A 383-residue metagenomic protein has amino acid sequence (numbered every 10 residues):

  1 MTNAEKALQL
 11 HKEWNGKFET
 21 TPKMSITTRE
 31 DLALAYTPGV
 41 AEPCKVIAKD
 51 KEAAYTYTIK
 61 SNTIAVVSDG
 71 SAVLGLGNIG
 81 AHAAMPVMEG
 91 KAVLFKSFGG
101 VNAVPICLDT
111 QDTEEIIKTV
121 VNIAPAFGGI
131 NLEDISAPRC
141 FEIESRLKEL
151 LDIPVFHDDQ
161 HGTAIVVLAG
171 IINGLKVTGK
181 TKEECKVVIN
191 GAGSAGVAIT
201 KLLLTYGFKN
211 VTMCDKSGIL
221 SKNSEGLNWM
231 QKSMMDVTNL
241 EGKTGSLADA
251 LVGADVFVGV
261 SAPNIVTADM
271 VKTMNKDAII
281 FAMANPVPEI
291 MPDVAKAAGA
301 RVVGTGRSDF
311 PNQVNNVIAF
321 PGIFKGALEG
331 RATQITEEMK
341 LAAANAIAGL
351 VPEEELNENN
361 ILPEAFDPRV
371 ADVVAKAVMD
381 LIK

Functional and structural regions predicted by a protein language model:
M1-I153, A375, L381: N-terminal ligand-binding/catalytic initiation module
K12, Y55-K60, K96-S97, N122-A124 (+8 more regions): Solvent-exposed alpha-helices and their adjacent loops that cap or buttress functional pockets in soluble metabolic
D69-S71, I79, L108-D109, D134-A137 (+5 more regions): Short, ordered loop/turn segments at secondary-structure junctions
L74, I79-G99, H157, I165-A262: Glycine-rich phosphate/diphosphate-binding loop of Rossmann-like nucleotide-binding domains
P105, N131-D134, V155-D158, I189 (+4 more regions): General beta-strand structural signal in soluble alpha/beta enzymes
D158, A282-K383: Adenosine-phosphate binding glycine-rich loop
K232-R301, S308-D309: Rossmann-like adenosine-cofactor binding region
